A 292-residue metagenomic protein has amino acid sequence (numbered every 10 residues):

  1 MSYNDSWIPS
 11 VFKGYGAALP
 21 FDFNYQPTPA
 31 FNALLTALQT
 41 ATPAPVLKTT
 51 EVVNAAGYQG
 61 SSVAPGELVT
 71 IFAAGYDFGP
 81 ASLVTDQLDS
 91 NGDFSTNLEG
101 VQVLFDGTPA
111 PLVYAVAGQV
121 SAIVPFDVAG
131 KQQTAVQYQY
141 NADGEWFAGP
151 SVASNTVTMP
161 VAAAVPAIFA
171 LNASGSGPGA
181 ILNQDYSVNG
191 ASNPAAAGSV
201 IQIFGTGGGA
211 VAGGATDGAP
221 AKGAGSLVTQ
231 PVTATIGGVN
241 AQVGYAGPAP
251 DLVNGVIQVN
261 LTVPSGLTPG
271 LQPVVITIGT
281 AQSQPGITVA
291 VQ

Functional and structural regions predicted by a protein language model:
M1-A44: Aromatic-rich peripheral "rim/lid" segments of glycoside hydrolase catalytic domains that contact and position glycan
P43-Q292: A sequence-level detector for low-complexity, Ser/Thr- and acidic-rich stretches
